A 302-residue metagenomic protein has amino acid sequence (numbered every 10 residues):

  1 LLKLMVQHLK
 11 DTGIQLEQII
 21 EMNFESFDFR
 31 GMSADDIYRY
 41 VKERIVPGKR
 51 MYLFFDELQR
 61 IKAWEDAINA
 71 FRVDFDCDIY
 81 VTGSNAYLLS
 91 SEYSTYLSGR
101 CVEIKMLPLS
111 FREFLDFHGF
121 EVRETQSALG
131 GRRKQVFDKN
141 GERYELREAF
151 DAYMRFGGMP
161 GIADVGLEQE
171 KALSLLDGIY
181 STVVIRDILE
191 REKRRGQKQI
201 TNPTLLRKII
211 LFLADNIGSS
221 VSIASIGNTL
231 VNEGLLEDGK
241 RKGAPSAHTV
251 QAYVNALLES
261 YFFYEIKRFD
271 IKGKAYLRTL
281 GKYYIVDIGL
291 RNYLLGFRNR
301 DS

Functional and structural regions predicted by a protein language model:
L1-L16: P-loop NTPase Walker A phosphate-binding motif
E17-M51: Short glycine-rich substrate-engagement loop in P-loop NTPases that contacts/grips substrate
D28, L58-K62, L88-L89: Catalytic P-loop NTPase motifs of RecA-like helicase/translocase cores
V46-W64: Conserved P-loop NTPase "ATPase switch" module shared by AAA+ and STAND
E65-V81, T95-Y96: Conserved catalytic/switch belt of AAA+ P-loop NTPases
D78-S84, K105, F114: Structural recognition of the conserved hydrophobic beta-strand(s) that form the central parallel beta-sheet of P-loop
E92-D215, S219: Interdomain motor-coupling "hinge/lid" segment immediately C-terminal to the ATP-binding subdomain of NTP-driven enzymes
Q169-S302: Accessory nucleic acid-recognition modules appended to NTPase machines
